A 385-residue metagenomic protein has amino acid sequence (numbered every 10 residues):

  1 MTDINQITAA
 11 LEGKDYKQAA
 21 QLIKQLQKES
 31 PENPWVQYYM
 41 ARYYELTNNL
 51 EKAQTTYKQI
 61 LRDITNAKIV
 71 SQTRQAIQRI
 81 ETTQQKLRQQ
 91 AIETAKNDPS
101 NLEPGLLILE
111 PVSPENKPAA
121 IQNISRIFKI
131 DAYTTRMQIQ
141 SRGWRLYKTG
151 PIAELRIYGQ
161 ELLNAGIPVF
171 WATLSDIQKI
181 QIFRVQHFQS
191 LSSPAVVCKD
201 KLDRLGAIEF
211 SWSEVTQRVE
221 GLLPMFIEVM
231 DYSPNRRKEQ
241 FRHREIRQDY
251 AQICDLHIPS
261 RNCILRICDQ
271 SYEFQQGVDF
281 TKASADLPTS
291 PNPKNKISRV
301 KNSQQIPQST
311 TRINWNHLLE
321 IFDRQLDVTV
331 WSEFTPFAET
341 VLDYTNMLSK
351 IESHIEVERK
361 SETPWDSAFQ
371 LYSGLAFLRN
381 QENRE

Functional and structural regions predicted by a protein language model:
M1-Q90: Alpha-helical protein-protein interaction scaffolds
Y39, S192-P194, T216: Intrinsically disordered, low-complexity regions
Q78, T82-I127: Intrinsically disordered, low-complexity, charge-biased linker/tail regions
N116-Y147, I152-A165: Contiguous mid-protein beta-loop-alpha structural module that forms a pocket-lining wall or clamp of enzyme active
I152-L191: Anionic N-terminal interaction surfaces
G166, Q217-E385: Acidic, Ser/Thr- and proline-rich intrinsically disordered linker/docking segments of eukaryotic scaffolds
F188-R204, G221, N235-E239: Glycine- and acidic-residue-rich phosphate-binding/metal-coordinating active-site segment common to enzymes that handle
V196-C198, A207-E228: Phosphoinositide-dependent membrane-docking surfaces
